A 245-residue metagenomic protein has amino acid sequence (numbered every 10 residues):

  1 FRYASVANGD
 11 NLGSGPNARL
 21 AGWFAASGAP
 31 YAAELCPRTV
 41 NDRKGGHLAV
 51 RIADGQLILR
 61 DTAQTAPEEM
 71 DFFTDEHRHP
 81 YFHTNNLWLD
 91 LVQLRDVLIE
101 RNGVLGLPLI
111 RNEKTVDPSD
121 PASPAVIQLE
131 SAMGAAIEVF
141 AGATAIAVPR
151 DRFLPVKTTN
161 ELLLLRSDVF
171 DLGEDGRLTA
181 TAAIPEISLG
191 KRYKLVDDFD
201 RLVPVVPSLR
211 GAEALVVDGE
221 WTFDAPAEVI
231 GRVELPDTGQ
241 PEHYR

Functional and structural regions predicted by a protein language model:
F1-R2, G106: Intrinsically disordered, low-complexity proline-rich regions
Y3-G9: Short beta-strand-to-loop acidic/aromatic patch adjacent to the donor-nucleotide binding site
N11-G22: Acidic donor-binding/catalytic loop of UDP-sugar-dependent glycosyltransferases, especially processive GT2
G22-R245: Left-handed beta-helix
